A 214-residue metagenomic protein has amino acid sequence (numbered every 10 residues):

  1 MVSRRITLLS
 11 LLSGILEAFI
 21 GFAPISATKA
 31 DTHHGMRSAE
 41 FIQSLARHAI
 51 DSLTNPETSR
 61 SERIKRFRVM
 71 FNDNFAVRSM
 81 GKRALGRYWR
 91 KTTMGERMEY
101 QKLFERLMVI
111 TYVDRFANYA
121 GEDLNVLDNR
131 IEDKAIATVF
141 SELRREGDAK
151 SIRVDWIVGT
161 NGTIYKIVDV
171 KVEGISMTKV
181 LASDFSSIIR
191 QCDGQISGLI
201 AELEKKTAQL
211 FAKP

Functional and structural regions predicted by a protein language model:
R4-L8: N-terminal export leaders
S10-G21: Bacterial N-terminal signal peptides
A27-T32: Boundary at the C-terminal end of the N-terminal hydrophobic targeting segment
H34-Y112: Early exported N-terminus immediately downstream of N-terminal targeting peptides
F104, R130-I131, L143-R145, W156-V158 (+1 more regions): A mature extracytoplasmic/lumenal domain signature
I110-I152, K206-P214: Surface-exposed, charged secondary-structure patches
S151-K179: Short beta-strand edge/turn micro-motifs at domain boundaries
D169-P214: Low-complexity, intrinsically disordered terminal/linker segments enriched in charged and Gly/Pro repeats
